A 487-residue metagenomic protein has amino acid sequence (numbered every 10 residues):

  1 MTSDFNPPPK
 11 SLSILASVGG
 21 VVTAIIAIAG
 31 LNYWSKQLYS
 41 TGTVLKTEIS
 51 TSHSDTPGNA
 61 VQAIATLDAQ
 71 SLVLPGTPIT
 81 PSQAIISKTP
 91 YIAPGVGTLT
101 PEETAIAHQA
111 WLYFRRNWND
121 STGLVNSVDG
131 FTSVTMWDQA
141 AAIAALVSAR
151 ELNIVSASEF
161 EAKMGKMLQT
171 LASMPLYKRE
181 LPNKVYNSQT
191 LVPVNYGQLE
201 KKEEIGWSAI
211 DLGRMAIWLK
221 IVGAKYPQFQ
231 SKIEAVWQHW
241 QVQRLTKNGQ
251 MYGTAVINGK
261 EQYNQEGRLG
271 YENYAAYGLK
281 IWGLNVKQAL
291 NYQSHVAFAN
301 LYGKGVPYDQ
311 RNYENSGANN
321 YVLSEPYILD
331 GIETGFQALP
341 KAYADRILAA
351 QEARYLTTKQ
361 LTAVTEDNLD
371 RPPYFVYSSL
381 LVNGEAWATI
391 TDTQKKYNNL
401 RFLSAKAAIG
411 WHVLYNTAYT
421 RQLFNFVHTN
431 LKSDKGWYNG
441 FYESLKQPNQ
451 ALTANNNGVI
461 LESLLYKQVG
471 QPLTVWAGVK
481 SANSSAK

Functional and structural regions predicted by a protein language model:
T2-K487: Ser/Thr/Asn(+Pro)-rich, low-complexity disordered segments
